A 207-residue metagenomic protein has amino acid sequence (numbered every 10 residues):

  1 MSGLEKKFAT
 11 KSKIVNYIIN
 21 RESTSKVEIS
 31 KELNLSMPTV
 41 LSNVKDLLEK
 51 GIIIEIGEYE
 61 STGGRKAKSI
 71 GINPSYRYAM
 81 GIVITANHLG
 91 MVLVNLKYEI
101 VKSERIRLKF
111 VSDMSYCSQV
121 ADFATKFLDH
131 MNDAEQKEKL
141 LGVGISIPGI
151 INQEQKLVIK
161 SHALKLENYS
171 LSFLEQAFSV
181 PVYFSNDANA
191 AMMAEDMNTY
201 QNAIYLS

Functional and structural regions predicted by a protein language model:
M1-K31: Extreme N-terminal segment that seeds HTH/winged-HTH DNA-binding domains in transcriptional regulators
N20-R21, K97, N198: Short helix-capping/turn signature of helix-turn-helix
S23-E55: N-terminal helix-turn-helix
K50, K97, E154-Q155: Residue-level recognition of short loop/turn positions
E55-R77, F184-Y205: Conserved phosphate-binding catalytic cores of ATP/NTP-utilizing and phosphoryl-transfer enzymes
K66-S103, I204-S207: Gly/Thr-rich phosphate-binding beta-strand-loop-beta motif of the actin/hexokinase/Hsp70
S103-N132, Q136-N202: Glycine-rich phosphate-binding loop and adjoining helix at the ATP-binding site of ATP-dependent phosphoryl-transfer
